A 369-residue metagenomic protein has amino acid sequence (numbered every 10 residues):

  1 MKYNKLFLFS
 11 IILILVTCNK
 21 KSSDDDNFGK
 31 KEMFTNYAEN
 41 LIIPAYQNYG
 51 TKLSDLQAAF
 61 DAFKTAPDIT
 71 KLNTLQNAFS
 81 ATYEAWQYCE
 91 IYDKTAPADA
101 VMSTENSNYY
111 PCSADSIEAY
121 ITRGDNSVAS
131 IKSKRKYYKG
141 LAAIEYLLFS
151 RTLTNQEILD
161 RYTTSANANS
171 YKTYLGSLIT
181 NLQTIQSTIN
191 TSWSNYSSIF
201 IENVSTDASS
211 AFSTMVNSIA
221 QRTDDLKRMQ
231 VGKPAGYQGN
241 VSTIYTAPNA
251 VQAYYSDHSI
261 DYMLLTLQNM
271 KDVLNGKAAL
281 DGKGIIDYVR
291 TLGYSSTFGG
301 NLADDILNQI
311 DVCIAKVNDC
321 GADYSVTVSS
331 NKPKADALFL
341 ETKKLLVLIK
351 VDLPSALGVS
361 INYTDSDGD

Functional and structural regions predicted by a protein language model:
K2-F9: Sec-dependent signal peptide recognition, specifically the positively charged N-region followed immediately by
L15-T17: C-terminal motif of bacterial Sec signal peptides marking the signal peptidase cleavage site
N19-S22: Bacterial signal peptide processing site
D24-D369: Mature extracytoplasmic or organellar-lumen-exposed domains after removal of signal/transit peptides
